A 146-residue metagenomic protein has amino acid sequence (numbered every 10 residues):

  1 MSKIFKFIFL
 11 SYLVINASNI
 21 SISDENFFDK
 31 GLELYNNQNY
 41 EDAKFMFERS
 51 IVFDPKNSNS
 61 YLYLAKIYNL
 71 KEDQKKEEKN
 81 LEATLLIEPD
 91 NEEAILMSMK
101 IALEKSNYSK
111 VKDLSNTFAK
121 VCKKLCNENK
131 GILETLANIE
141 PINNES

Functional and structural regions predicted by a protein language model:
N36-N37, L70-K71, E104-K105, T135-I142: Register position in tetratricopeptide repeats
R49-S50, A83-T84, T117-F118: Canonical positions in the second alpha-helix
F53, I87, K120-K124: Structural marker of alpha-solenoid helical repeat scaffolds
N57, N91, L125-C126: Residue-level recognition of tetratricopeptide repeat
Y63, M97-S98, G131-T135: Canonical tetratricopeptide repeat
K112-S146: Terminal, low-structured helical/coil segments at or just beyond the last alpha-helical repeat
